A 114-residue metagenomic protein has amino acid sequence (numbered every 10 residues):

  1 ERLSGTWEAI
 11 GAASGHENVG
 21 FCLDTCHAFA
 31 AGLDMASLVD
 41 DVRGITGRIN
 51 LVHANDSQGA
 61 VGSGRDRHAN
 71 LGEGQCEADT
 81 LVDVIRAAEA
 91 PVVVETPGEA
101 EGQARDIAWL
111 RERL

Functional and structural regions predicted by a protein language model:
E1-E8, V39-D40, H68-V82, G102-L114: Short, electropositive alpha-helical surface patch
E1-L71: Acidic/histidine-rich catalytic cores of soluble enzymes
I10-N18, T80-P91: A structural motif corresponding to the C-terminal end of an alpha-helix and its immediate exit/capping segment
N55-Q58, E73-E89: Short glycine/proline-rich, acidic loop/turn segments that cap or connect secondary-structure elements
P91-G102: A short, acidic, flexible beta-alpha connecting loop/helix-capping segment that sits on the rim of active
